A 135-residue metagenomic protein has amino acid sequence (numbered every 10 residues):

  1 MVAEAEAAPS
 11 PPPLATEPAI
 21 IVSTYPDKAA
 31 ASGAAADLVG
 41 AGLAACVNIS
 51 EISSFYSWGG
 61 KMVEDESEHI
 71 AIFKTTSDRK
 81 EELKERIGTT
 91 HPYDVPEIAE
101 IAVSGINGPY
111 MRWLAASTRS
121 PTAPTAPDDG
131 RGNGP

Functional and structural regions predicted by a protein language model:
M1-P135: Positively charged, small/polar-rich N-terminal and surface patches that mediate targeting and assembly and bind
